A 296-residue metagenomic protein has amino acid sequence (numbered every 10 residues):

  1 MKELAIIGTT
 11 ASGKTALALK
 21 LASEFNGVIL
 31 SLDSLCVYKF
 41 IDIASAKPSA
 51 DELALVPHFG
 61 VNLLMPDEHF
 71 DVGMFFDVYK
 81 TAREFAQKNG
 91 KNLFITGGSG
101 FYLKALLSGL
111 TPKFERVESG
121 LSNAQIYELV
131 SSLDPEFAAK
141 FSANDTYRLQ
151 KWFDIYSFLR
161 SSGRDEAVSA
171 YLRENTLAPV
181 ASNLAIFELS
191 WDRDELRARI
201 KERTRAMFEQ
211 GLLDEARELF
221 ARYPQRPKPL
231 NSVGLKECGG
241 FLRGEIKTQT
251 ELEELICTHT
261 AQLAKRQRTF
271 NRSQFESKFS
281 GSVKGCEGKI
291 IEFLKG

Functional and structural regions predicted by a protein language model:
M1-G296: Phosphate/pyrophosphate-binding catalytic cores of soluble transferases and nucleic-acid-acting enzymes
